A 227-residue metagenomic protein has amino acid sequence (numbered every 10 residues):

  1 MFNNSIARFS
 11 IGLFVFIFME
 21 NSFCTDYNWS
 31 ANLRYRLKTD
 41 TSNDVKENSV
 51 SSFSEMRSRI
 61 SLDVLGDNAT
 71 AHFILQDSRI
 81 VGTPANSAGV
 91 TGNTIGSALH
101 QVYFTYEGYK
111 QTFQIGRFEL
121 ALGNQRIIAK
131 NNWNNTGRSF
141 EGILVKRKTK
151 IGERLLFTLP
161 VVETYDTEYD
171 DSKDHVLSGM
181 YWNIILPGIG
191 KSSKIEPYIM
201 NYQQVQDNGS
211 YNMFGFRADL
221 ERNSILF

Functional and structural regions predicted by a protein language model:
M1-S10: Bacterial N-terminal signal peptides that target proteins for export
F14-F16: Hydrophobic alpha-helical segments of integral membrane proteins
S22-R117, I143-T149, F216-I225: Beta-barrel outer-membrane channel/assembly domains of diderm bacteria
D26-N28, V64, E107-F113, N131-F227: Signature for the C-terminal beta-barrel architecture of outer-membrane proteins
R36-D44, Q76-S87, F118-N131, L159-T167 (+1 more regions): Sequence/structural signature of outer-membrane beta-barrel proteins
A98-L99, I127-A129, S139: Short acidic (Asp/Glu) patches
